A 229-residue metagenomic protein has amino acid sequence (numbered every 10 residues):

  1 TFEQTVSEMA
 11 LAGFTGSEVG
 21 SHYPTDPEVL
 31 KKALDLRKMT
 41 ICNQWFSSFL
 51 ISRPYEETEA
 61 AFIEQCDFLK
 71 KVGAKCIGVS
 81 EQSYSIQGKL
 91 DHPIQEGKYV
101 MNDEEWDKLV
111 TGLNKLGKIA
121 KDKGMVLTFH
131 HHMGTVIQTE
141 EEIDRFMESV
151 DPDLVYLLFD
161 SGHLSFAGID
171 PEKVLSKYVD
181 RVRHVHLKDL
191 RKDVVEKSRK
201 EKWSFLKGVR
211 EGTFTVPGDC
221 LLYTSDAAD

Functional and structural regions predicted by a protein language model:
T1, Y84-I94, V195-K207: Short, flexible, mixed-charge acidic loops at enzyme active sites
T1-E8, T58-C66, G168-V174: Short, acidic/polar
F2-Y23: Catalytic domains of carbohydrate-active enzymes, especially glycoside hydrolases
A10, T25-C42, E64-G73, K118-D122 (+2 more regions): Acidic (Asp/Glu)-rich catalytic clusters
S17, V110-P217: Acidic/histidine-rich catalytic cores of soluble enzymes
Y55-L157: Active-site acidic/histidine proton-transfer and metal-coordination neighborhood in alpha/beta enzyme cores
Y223-D229: Conserved small/polar residues in nucleotide/adenosyl-binding loops
